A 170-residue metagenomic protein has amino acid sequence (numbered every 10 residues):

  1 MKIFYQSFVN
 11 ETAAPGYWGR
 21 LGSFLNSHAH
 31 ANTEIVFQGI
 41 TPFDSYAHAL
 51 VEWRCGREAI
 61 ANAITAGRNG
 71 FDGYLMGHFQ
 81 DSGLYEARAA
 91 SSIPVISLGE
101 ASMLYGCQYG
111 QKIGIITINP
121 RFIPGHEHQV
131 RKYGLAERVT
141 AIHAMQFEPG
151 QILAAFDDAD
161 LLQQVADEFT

Functional and structural regions predicted by a protein language model:
M1-W18, I113-I116: Short beta-strand segments enriched in small/hydrophobic residues
Q6, G67-H78, T170: Periplasmic-binding protein-like
N10-T12, G77-G83, I118-F122: Gly/Ser/Thr-rich loops at beta-strand to alpha-helix junctions that form or flank small-molecule/cofactor-binding
R20-T33: A short, Lys/Arg-enriched amphipathic alpha-helix followed by its capping loop at the start of a domain
V36-E58, G150-D157: N-terminal beta-loop-helix "entrance" segment that forms/cooperates in small-molecule cofactor or anionic ligand
H48-T65, D160-F169: Glycine-rich, highly charged phosphate/nucleotide-binding loops
R88-Y109: Short, acidic/small-residue loops that bind anionic groups at enzyme active sites
V130-T170: Active-site rim beta-loop-alpha module in soluble metabolic enzymes
